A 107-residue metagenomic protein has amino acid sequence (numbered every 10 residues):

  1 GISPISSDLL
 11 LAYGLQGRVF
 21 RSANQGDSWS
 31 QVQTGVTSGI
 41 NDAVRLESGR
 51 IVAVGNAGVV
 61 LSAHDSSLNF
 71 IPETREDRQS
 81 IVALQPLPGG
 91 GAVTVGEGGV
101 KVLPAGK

Functional and structural regions predicted by a protein language model:
G1-K107: Residue-level hotspots at or immediately adjacent to binding/recognition sites across diverse folds
